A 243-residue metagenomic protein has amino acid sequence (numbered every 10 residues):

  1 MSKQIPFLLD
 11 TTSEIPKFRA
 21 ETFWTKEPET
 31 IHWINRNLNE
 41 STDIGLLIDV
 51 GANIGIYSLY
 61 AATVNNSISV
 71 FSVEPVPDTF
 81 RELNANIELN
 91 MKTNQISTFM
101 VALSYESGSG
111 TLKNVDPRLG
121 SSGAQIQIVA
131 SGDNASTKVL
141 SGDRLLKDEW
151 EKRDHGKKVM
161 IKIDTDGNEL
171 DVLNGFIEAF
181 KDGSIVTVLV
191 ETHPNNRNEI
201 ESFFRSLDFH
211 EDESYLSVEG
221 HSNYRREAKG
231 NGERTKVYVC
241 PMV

Functional and structural regions predicted by a protein language model:
M1-Q95, W150-R153, L216-V243: S-adenosyl-L-methionine
E21-I48, Q95, S109-T111, Q125-G183 (+1 more regions): Short internal loop-to-helix segment that lines adenine-nucleotide cofactor pockets
N66, E88-N94, F180-I185, L207-F209: Short helix-capping segments at alpha-helix termini
N84, E88-M91, I96-P117: Core alpha/beta nucleotide-donor-binding catalytic domains of modification enzymes
F99-V101, F209-E219: Conserved S-adenosyl-L-methionine
V101-Y105, T165, T192: Hydrophobic pocket-lining residues within nucleotide cofactor-binding pockets
S184-T192: Conserved beta-strand signature within the Rossmann-like core of class I S-adenosyl-L-methionine
